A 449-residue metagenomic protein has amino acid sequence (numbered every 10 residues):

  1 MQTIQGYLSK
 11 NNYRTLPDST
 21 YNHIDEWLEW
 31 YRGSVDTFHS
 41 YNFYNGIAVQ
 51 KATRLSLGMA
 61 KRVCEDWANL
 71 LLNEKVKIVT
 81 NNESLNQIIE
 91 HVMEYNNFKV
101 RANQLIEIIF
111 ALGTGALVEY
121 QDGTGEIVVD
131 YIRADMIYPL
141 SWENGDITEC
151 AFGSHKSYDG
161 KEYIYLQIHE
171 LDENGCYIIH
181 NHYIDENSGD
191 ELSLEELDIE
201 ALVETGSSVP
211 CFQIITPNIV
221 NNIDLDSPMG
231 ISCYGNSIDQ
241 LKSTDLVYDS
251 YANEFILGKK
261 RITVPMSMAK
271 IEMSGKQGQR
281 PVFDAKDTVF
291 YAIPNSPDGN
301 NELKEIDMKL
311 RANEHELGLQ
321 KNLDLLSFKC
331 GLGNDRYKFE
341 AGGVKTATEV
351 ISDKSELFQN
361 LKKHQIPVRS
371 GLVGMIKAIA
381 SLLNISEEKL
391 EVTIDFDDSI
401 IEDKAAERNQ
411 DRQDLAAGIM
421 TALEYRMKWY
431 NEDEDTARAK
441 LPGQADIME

Functional and structural regions predicted by a protein language model:
M1-I147: Extended, helix-rich architectural segments
E26, G33-R54, G58, P294-K329 (+2 more regions): Extended, non-catalytic structural segments that build the interaction scaffolds of large macromolecular assemblies
A116-I231: Extended, regular secondary-structure scaffolds
A201-S352, E391, D395-F396: Extended, charged amphipathic alpha-helical segments
N334-F339, S386-V392, N431-L441: Short, surface-exposed acidic
R369, G374-I385: Substrate-recognition/cap regions that form aromatic- and gly/pro-loop-enriched pockets for small-molecule ligands
R408-E449: Activation/maturation switch segments at domain boundaries
